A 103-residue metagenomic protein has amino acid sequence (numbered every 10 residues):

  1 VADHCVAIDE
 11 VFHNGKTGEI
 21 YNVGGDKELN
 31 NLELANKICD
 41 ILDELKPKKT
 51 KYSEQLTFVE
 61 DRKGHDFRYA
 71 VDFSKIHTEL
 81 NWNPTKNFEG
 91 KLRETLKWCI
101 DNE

Functional and structural regions predicted by a protein language model:
V1-E103: C-terminal substrate-binding subdomain of Rossmann-fold SDR/epimerase-dehydratase oxidoreductases
